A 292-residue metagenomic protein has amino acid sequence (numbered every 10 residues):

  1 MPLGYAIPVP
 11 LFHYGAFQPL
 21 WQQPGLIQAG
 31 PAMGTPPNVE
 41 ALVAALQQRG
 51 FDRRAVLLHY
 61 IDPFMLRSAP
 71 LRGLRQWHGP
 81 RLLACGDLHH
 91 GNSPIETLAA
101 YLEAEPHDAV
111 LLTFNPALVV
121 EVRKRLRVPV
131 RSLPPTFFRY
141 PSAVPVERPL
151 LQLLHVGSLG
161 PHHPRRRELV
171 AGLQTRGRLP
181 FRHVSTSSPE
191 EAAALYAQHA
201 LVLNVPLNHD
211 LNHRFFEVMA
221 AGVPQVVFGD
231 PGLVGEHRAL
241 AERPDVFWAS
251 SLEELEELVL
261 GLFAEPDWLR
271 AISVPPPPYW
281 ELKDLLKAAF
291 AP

Functional and structural regions predicted by a protein language model:
M1-D52, L58-E242: Nucleotide-sugar donor-binding catalytic core of glycosyltransferases
E121-R123, E257-L262: C-terminal helix of von Willebrand factor
F216, L252-E253, K283: Residues in well-ordered alpha-helical elements
A241-D245, R270-A271: Short helix/strand-bridging catalytic loops that position acidic/His residues to coordinate divalent metals and engage
D245-E253, G261-F263: Conserved acidic donor-binding segment of nucleotide-sugar-dependent glycosyltransferases
E256, F263-P292: A charged, aromatic-enriched C-terminal amphipathic alpha-helix characteristic of glycosyltransferases across folds
